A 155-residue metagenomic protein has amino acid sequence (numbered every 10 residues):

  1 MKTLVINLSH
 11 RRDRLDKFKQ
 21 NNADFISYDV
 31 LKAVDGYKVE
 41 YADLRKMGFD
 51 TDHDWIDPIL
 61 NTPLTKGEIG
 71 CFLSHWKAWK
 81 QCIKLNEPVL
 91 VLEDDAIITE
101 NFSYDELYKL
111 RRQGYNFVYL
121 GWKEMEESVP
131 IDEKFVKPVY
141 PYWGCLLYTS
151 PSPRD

Functional and structural regions predicted by a protein language model:
M1-L92, A96-R154: An acidic/histidine-cluster motif and surrounding catalytic segment that typifies divalent-metal-assisted enzyme active
